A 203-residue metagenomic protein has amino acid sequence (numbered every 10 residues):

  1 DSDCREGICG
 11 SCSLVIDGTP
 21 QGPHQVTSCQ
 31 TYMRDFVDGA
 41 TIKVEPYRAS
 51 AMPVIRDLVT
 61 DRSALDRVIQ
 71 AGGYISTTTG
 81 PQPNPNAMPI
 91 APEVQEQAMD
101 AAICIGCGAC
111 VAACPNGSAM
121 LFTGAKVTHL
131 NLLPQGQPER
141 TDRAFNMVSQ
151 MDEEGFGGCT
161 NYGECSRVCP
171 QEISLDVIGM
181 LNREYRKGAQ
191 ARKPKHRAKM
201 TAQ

Functional and structural regions predicted by a protein language model:
D1, R5-E45: Hydrophobic/aromatic-rich structural module bridging two neighboring secondary-structure elements via a short loop
K43-Q203: Ferredoxin-type iron-sulfur electron-transfer modules in oxidoreductases and energy-metabolism complexes
